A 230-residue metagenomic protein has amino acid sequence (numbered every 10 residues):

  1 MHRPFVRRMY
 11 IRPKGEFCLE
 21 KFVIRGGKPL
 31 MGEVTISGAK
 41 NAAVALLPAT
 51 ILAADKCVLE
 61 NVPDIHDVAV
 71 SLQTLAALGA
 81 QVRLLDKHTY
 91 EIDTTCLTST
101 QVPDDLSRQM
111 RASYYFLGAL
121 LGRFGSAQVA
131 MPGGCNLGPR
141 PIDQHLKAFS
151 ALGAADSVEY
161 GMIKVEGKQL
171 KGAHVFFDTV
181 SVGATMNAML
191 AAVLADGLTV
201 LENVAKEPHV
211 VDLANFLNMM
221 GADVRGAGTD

Functional and structural regions predicted by a protein language model:
R7-D230: Structural preference for solvent-exposed beta-strand-turn elements and adjacent flexible terminal/loop segments within
